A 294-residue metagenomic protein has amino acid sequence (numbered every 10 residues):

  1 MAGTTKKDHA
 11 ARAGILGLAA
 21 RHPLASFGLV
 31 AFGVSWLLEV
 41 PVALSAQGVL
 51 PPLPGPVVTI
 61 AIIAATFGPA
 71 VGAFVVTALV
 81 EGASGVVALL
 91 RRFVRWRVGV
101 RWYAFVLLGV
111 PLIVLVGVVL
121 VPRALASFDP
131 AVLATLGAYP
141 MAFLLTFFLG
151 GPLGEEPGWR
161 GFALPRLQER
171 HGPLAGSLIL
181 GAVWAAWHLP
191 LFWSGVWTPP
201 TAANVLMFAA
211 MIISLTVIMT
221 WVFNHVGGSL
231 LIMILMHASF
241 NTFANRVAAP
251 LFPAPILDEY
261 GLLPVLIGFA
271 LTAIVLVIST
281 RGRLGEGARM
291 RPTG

Functional and structural regions predicted by a protein language model:
A10-A20, L38, V42-F105, V119-T135 (+3 more regions): Membrane-helix interface linkers and caps
L24-W36, T66-P69, Y103-V114, L180-V183: Alpha-helical transmembrane segments
F32, F67, L107-L108, L144-L149 (+5 more regions): Residue-level signature of the transmembrane alpha-helical core of multi-pass small-molecule transporters
F32-V40, P111-V119, A182-L191, A238-V247: Aromatic-anchored segments of alpha-helical transmembrane domains
G154-G181, N224-S229: Membrane-interface helix/loop boundary segments of multi-pass membrane proteins
L191-A202, L206, A248-A254: Interfacial helix-loop-helix junctions of multi-pass membrane proteins
I213-H225: Alpha-helical transmembrane segments in multipass membrane proteins, preferentially the mid-helix core
V226-G294: C-terminal membrane module of polytopic membrane proteins
